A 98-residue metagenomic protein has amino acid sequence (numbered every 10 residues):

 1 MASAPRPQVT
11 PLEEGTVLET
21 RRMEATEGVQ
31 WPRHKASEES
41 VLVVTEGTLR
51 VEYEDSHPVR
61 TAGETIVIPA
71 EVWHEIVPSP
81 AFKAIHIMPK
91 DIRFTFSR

Functional and structural regions predicted by a protein language model:
A2-R33: A short glycine-rich, His/Asp/Glu-containing loop-to-beta-strand
M23, W31, L42, E52-E54: Compact, glycine-rich, soluble single-domain proteins
W31-R33, V51-E52, I68, H74-S79: Short beta-strand His + acidic residue motifs that chelate non-heme Fe in jelly-roll/DSBH and cupin folds
K35-V51: Short, conserved beta-strand element in jelly-roll/cupin
V44-T45, E52, V77, I85: Beta-strand residues in well-ordered beta-sheet regions across diverse protein folds
T45-E46, A62, P80: A cytosolic small-molecule/anion-sensing beta-strand core signal
E54-E71: Short acidic-glycine-tyrosine-enriched beta hairpin
A70-T95: Ligand-binding loop in jelly-roll beta-barrel domains
